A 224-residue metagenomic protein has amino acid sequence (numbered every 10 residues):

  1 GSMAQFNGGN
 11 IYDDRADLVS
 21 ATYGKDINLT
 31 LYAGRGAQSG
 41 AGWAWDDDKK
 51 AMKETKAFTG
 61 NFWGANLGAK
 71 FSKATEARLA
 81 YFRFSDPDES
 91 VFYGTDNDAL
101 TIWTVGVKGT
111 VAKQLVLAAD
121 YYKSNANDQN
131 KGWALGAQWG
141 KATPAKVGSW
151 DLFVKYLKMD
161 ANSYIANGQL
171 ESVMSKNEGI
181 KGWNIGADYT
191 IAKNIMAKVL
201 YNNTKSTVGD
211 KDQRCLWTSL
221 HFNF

Functional and structural regions predicted by a protein language model:
G1-D46, T59-Y81, W133-A166: Outer membrane beta-barrel
N10, K56, D96: Glycine- and other small-residue-rich loops at beta-strand/loop junctions that grip anionic moieties
W45, M52-E54: Short linear proline/tyrosine/threonine-rich motifs used for host-factor recruitment and membrane trafficking/assembly
A74-E76, Y81-F224: Outer-membrane beta-barrel pore domains
